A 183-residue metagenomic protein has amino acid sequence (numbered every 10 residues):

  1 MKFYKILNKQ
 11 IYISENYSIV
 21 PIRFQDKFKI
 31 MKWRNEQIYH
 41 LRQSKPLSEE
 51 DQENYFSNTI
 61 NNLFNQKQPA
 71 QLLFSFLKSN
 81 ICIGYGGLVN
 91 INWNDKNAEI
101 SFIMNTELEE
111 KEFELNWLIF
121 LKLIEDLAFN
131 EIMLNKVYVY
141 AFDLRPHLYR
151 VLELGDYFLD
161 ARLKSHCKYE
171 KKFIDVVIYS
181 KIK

Functional and structural regions predicted by a protein language model:
M1-K27, L77-K183: Acyl-donor (CoA/ACP) binding surface of acyl/acetyltransferases
K27, I38-Y39, F64, M133: Generic structural signal for secondary-structure transition and capping sites
I30, Q52, I100: Hydrophobic pocket/interface hotspot
R34-N35: Short Gly/aromatic-enriched secondary-structure transition segments
I38-I60: Conserved GNAT-fold acetyl-CoA-binding loop/helix
P46-L47, Q68, K168: Sparse recognition of residues in long alpha-helices and their boundaries
L47-D51, L72, L144: Short, conserved alpha-helical segments within structured domains
T59-S75: A short helix-loop-beta-strand connector motif used in the catalytic cores of GNAT acetyltransferases and, in some
